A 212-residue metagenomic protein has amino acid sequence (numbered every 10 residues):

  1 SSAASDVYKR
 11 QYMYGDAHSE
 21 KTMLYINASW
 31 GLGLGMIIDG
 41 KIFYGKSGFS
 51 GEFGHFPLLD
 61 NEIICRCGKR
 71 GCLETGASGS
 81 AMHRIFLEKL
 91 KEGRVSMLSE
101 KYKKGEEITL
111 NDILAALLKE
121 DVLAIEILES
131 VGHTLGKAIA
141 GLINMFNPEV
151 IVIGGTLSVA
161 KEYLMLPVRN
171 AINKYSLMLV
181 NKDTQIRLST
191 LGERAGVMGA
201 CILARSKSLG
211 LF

Functional and structural regions predicted by a protein language model:
S1-Y8: Short, small-residue-biased leader/transition segments that mark boundaries at the very start of proteins
A3, A28, D39, T156 (+1 more regions): Cofactor-binding loop segments of dinucleotide-utilizing enzymes, especially the Rossmann-like FAD- and NAD(P)+-binding
S5, L34-I37, Y44-G45, S130-V131 (+1 more regions): A short linear-motif detector with a strong N-terminal bias
R10-Y12: Short active-site loop/helix that positions an aromatic residue
Y14-D16, D60-I64, K69-F212: ATP-binding/phosphotransfer module of carbohydrate and carboxylate kinases, centering on a glycine-rich
D16-A77: Glycine-rich phosphate-binding loop of actin/hexokinase-like ATP-binding domains
